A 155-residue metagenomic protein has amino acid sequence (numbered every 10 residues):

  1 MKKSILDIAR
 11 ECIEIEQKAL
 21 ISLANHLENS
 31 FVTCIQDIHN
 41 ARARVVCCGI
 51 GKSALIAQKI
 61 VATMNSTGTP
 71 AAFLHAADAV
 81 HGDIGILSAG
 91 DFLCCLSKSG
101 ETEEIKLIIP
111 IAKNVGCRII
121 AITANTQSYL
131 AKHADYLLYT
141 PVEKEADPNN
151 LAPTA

Functional and structural regions predicted by a protein language model:
M1-A43: An N-terminal, well-structured beta->alpha segment
A43-A155: Glycine-rich phosphate-binding loops that contact phosphosugars or nucleotide phosphates
